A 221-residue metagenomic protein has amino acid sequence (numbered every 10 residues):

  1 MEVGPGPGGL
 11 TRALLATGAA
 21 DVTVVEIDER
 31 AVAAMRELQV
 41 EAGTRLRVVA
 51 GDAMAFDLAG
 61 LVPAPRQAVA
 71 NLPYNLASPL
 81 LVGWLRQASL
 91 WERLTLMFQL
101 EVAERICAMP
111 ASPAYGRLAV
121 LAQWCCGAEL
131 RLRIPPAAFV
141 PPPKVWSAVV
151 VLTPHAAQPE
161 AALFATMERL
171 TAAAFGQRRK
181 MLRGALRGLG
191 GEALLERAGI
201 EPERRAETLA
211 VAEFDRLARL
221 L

Functional and structural regions predicted by a protein language model:
M1-A172, R216-R219: Catalytic cores of RNA-modifying enzymes
P5-G9, A13-A16, L195-A198, P202-E207 (+1 more regions): S4-like RNA-binding module at protein N-termini
V145-P154, P159-E192, E201, A206-A212: An accessory alpha-helical subdomain
